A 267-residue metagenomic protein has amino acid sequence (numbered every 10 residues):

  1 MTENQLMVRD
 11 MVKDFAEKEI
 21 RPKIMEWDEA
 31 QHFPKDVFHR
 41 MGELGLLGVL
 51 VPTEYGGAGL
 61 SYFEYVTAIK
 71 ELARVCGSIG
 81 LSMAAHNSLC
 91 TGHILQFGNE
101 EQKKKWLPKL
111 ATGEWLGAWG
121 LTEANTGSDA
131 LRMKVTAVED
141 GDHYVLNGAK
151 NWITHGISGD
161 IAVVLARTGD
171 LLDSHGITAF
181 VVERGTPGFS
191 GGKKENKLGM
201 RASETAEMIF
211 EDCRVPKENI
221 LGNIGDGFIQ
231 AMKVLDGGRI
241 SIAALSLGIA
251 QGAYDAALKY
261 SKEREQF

Functional and structural regions predicted by a protein language model:
M1-A84, Q102-K105, K109-T112, L258: Amphipathic, small/basic residue-rich leader segments at the start of a protein or domain
M1-V8, R74, F189-F267: Glycine-rich beta->alpha junctions and the first turn(s) of the following alpha-helix
G59-I69, G113, D129-M133, E183 (+2 more regions): Structural signature of FAD isoalloxazine-binding scaffolds in flavoprotein oxidoreductases
L81-E101, G127: N-terminal glycine-rich flavin-associated loop
M83, L110, N125-S128, W152-H155 (+2 more regions): Short Gly/Pro-enriched turn/cap motifs at secondary-structure boundaries
G113-L121, L165: A short, Trp-centered hydrophobic/proline-enriched beta-strand micro-motif
V135-V138: A structural signal for short hydrophobic beta-strand segments in well-ordered beta-sheet cores
H143, N147-G191: A short core secondary-structure module
